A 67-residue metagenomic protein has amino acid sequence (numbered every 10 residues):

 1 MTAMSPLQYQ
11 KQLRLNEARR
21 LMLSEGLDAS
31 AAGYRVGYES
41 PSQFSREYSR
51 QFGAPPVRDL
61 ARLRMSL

Functional and structural regions predicted by a protein language model:
M1, R50-Q51: Alpha-helical DNA-recognition elements
M1-E39, A61-L67: Terminal helix-turn-helix DNA-binding modules in bacterial transcription factors
L27, S49-R50: Short, charged low-complexity intrinsically disordered segments located at boundaries of structured domains
Q43-F44, Y48: Short hydrophobic/aromatic patch on the recognition helix
R58: DNA/chromatin major-groove-contacting recognition/catalytic segments
